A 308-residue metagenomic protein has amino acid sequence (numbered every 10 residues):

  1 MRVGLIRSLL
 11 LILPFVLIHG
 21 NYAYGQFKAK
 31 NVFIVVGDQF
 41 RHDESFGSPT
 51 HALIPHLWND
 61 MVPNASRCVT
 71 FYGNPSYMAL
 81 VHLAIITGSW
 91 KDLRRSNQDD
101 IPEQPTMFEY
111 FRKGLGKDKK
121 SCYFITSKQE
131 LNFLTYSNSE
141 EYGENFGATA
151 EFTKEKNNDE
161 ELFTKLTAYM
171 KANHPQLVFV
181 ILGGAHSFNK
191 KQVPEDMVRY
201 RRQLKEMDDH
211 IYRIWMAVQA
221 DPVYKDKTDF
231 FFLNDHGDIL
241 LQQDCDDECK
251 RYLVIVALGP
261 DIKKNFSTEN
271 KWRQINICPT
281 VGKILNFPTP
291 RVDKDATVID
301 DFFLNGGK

Functional and structural regions predicted by a protein language model:
M1-K28: Bacterial Sec-dependent N-terminal signal peptides
Q26-A65: Active-site-proximal N-terminal segment of extracellular/periplasmic enzymes that hydrolyze or transfer
F33, M207-D246, V281: Metal-dependent active-site segment of extracytoplasmic phospho-/sulfohydrolases and closely related
T50-A52, F71-N74, N97-P105, R201-K205 (+2 more regions): A short beta-strand-to-alpha-helix junction
M61-P102, Y142: Active-site segment of extracytoplasmic enzymes that catalyze sulfate/phosphate-ester chemistry
L80-G88, D246-P288, N305: Substrate-binding rim/cap in mid-to-C-terminal beta-strand-loop elements of soluble/periplasmic
D92-N157: Catalytic-site neighborhoods of secreted/periplasmic enzymes that process anionic sulfate/phosphate groups
T135-Y142, T164-D209, R213: Active-site His/acidic residue clusters
